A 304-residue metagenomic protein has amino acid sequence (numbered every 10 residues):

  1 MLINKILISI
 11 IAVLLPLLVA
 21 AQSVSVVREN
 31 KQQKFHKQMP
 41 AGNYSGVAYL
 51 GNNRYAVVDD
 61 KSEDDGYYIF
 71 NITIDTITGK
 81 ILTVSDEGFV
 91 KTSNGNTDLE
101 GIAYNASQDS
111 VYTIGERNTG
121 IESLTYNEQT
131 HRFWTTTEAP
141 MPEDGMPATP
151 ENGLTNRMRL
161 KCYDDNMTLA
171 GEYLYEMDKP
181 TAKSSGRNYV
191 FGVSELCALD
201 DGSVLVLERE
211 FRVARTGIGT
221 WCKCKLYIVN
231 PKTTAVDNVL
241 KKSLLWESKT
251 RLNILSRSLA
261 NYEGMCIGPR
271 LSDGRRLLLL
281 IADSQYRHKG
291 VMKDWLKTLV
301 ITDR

Functional and structural regions predicted by a protein language model:
M1-S23: Bacterial Sec-dependent N-terminal signal peptides
Q22-R304: Sequence/structural signature of beta-propeller domains
